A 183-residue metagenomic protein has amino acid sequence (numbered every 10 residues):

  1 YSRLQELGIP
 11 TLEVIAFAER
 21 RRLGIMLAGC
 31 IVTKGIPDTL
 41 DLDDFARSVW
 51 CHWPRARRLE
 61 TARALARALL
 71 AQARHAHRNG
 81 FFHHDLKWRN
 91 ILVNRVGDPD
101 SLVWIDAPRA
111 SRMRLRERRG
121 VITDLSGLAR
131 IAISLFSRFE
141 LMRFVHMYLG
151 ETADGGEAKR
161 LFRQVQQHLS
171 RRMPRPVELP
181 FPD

Functional and structural regions predicted by a protein language model:
Y1-A56, A68-N79, H83-H84, V165 (+2 more regions): Conserved ATP-binding subdomain of kinase catalytic cores across diverse folds
A62-A66: Short alpha-helical scaffold element within the canonical Hanks-type protein kinase domain
L86-V93: Hydrophobic residue at the +6 position relative to the catalytic HRD Asp in the kinase catalytic loop
V93-P99: Activation-loop N-terminal segment of eukaryotic-like protein kinases
D100-R171: C-lobe/activation-segment region of protein kinase-like
S134-L135, R175, L179: Intrinsically disordered, low-complexity regulatory segments of kinases
